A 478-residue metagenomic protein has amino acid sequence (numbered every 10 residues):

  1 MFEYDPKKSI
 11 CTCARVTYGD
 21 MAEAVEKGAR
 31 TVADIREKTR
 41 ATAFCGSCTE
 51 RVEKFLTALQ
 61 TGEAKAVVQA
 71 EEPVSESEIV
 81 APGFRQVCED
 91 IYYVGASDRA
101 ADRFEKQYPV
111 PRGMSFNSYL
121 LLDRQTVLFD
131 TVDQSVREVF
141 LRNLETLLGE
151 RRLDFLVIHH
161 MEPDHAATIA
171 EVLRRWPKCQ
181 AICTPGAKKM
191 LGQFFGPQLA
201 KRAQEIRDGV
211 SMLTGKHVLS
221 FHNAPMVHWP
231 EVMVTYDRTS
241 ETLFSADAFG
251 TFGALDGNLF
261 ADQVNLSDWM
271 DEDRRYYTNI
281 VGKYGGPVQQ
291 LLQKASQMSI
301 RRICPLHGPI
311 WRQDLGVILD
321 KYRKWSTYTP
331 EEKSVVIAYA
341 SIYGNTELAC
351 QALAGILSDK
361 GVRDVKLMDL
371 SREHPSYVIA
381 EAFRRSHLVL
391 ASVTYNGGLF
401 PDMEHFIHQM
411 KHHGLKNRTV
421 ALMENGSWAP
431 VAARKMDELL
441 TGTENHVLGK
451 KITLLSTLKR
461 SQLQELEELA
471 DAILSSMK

Functional and structural regions predicted by a protein language model:
P6-M21, E37-T57: Local cysteine-cluster metal-coordination motifs and their immediate loop/turn environment, predominantly Fe-S cluster
S75, I79, R85-E89, C183-V232 (+1 more regions): Metallo-beta-lactamase
G83, L255, N265-I303, H307-I310 (+2 more regions): FMN-binding flavodoxin-like domain, especially the glycine-rich phosphate-binding loop
F84-E145, V234-D237, T242-S245, T346: Conserved beta-strand hairpin/beta-sheet module of binuclear metal-dependent hydrolase folds, prominently
D90, L121, H160-E162, T235 (+3 more regions): Divalent metal-coordination and catalytic microenvironments
R124, S135-I182: Active-site metal-binding motif and surrounding structural segment of the metallo-beta-lactamase
F129-T131, L153-M161, A181-T184, L243-D247 (+1 more regions): Active-site neighborhood of phospho(di)ester-bond hydrolases with catalytic His/Asp-centered motifs
H228-V232, A248-G282, S326-E331: Active-site-proximal loop/helix segment associated with metal-binding centers of metalloenzymes
